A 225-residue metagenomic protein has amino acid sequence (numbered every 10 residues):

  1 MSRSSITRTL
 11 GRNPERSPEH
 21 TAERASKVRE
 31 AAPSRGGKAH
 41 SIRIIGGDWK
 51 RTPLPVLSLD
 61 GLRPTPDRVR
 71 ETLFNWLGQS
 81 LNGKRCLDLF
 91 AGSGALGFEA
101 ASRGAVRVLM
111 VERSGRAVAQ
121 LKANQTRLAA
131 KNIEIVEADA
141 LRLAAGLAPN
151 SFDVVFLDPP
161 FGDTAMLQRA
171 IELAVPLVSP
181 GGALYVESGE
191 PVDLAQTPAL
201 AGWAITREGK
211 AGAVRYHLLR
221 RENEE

Functional and structural regions predicted by a protein language model:
M1-E225: Class I S-adenosyl-L-methionine-dependent methyltransferase catalytic core
